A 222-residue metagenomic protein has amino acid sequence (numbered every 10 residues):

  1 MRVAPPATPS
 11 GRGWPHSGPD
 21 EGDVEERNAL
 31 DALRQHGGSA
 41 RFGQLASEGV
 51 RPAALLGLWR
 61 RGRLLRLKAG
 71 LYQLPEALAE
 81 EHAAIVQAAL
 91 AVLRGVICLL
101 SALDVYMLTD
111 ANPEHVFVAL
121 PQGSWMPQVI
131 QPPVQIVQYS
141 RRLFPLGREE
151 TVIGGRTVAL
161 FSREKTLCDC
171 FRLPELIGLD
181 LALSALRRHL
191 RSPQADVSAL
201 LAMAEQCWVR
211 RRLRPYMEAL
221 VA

Functional and structural regions predicted by a protein language model:
R2-N28: Short alpha-helical segments that sit at the start of domains
V24-V50, A54, W59, L67 (+1 more regions): Nucleic-acid-binding surface
G62: Glycine-centered, phosphate/nucleic-acid-interacting loop/turn motifs that mediate DNA/RNA or nucleotide
